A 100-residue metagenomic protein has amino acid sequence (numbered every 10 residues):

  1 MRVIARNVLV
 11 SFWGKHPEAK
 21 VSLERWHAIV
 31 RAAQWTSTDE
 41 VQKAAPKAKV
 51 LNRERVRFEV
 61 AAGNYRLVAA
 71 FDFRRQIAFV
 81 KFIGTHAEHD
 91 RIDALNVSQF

Functional and structural regions predicted by a protein language model:
M1-N64, D72-F79, H86-F100: Basic, Lys/Arg-enriched alpha-helical interface segments
